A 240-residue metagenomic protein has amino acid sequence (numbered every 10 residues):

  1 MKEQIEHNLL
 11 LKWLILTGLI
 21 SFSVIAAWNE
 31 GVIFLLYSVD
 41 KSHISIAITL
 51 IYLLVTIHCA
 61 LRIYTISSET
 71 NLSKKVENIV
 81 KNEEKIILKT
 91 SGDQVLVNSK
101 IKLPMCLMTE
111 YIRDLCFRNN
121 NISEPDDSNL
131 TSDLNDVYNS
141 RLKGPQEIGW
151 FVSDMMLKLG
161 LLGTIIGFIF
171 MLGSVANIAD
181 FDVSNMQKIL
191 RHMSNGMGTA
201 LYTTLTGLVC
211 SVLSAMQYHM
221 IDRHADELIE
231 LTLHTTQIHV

Functional and structural regions predicted by a protein language model:
M1-I101, V137-L228: Hydrophobic alpha-helical transmembrane segments of small proteolipidic membrane proteins, enriched in energy-coupled
V39-D40, C116, N120, L142 (+3 more regions): Generic secondary-structure transition motif, activating predominantly at the C-termini of alpha-helices
V95-L103, L107, Q237-V240: Charged, low-complexity cytosol-facing tails and large interhelical loops of integral membrane proteins
L103-K143: Cytosol/matrix-facing amphipathic helices and coiled-coil assembly/linker segments of eukaryotic membrane proteins
H224-V240: Cytosol/matrix-facing juxtamembrane amphipathic, basic-hydrophobic segments adjacent to a transmembrane helix
